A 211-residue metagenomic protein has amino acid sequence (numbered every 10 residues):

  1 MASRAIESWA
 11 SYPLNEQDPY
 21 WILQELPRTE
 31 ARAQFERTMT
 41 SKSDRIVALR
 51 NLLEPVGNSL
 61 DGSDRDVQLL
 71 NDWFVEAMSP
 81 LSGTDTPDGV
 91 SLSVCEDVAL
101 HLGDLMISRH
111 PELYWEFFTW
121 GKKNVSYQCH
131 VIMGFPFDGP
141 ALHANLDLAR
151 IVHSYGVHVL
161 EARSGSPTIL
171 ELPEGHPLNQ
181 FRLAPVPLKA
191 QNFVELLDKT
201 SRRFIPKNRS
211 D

Functional and structural regions predicted by a protein language model:
M1-D88, L178-F181, E195, K199-D211: The feature captures two recurrent sequence modes
E36-L160: Core of folded catalytic or high-affinity ligand/protein-binding domains in predominantly eukaryotic proteins
K122-D211: A recognition module on extended beta-rich or small alphabeta surfaces enriched in W/G with H and D/E
